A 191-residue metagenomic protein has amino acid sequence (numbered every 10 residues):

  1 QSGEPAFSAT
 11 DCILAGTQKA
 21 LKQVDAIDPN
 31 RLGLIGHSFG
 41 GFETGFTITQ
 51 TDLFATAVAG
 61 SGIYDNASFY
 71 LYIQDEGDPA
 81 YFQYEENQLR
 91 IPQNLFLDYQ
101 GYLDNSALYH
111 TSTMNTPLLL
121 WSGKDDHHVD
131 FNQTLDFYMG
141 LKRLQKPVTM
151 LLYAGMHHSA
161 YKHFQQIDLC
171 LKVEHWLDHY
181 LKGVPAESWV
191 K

Functional and structural regions predicted by a protein language model:
Q1-K191: Active-site-proximal cap/loop segments of hydrolase catalytic domains
